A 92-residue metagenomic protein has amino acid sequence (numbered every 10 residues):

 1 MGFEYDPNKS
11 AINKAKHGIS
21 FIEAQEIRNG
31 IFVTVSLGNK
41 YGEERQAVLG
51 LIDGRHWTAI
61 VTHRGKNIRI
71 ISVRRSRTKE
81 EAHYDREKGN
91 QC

Functional and structural regions predicted by a protein language model:
M1-C92: Ribonuclease/tRNase effector modules and their secretory precursors
